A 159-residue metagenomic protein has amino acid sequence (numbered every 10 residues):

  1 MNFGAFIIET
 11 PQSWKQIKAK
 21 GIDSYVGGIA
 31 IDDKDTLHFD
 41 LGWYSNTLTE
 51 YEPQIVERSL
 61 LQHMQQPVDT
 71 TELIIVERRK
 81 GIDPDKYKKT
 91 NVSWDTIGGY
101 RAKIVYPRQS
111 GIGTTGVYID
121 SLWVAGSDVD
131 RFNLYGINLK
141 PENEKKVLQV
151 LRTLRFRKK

Functional and structural regions predicted by a protein language model:
M1-F3, T70, K159: Sec-dependent signal peptide cleavage junction
M1-G27: N-terminal "mature-domain start" segment
F3-A5, D33-K34, E144: Alpha-helical interaction segments
F3-F6, F39, F132, F156: Phenylalanine-focused residue identity feature
F6-E9, I97, K146: Structural motif
Q12-Q16, S127-K159: Surface-exposed amphipathic alpha-helical segments
G21-N133, N138: Conserved polar/disulfide-associated segments of primarily extracytoplasmic proteins
